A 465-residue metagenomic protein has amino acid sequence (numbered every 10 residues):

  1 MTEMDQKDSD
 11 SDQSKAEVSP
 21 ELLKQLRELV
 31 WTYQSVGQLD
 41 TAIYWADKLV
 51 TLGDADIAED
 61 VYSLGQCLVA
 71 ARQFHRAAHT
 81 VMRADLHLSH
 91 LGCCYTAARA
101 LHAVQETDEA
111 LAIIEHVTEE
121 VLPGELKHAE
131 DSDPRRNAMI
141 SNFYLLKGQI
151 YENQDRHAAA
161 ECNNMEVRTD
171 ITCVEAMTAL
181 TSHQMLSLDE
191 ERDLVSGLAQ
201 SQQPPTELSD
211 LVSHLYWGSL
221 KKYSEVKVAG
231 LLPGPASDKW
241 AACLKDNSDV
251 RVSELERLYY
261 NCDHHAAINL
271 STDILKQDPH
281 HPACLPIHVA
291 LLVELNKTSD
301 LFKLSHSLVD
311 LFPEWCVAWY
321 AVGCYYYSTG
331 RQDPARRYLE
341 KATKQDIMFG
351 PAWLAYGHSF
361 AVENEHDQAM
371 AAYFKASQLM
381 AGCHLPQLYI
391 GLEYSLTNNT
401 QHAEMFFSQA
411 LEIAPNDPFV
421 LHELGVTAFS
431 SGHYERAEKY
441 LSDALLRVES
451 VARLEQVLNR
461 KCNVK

Functional and structural regions predicted by a protein language model:
Q25, D60, C93, F143 (+8 more regions): TPR alpha-solenoid repeat register
L49, R83-A84, V117, M165-E166 (+7 more regions): Canonical positions in the second alpha-helix
L52-G53, L86-H87, E120, T169 (+7 more regions): Structural marker of alpha-solenoid helical repeat scaffolds
D56-I57, H90, G124, I140 (+8 more regions): Residue-level recognition of tetratricopeptide repeat
R76, D108-E109, D155-A158, E190-V195 (+7 more regions): Structural signature of tandem alpha-helical TPR/SEL1-like repeats, specifically the intra-repeat loop/turn
